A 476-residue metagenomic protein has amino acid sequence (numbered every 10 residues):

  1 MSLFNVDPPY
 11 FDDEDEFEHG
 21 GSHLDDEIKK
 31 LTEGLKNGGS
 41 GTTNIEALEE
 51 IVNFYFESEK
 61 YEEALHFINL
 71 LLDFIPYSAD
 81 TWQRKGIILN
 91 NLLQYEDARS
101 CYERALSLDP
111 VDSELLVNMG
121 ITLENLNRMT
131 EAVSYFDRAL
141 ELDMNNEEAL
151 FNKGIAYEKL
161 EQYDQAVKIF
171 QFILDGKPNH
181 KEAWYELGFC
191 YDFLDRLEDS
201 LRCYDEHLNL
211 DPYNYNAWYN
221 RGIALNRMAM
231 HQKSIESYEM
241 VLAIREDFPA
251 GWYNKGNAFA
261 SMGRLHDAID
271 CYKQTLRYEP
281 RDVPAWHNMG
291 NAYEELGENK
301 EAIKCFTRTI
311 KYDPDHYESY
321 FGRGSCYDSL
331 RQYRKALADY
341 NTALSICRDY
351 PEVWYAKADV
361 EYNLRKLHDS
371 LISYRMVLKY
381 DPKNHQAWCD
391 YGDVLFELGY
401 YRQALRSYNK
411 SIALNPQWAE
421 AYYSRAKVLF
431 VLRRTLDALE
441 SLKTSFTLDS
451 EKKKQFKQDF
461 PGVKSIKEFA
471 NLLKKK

Functional and structural regions predicted by a protein language model:
E46, D80, E114, E148 (+9 more regions): Start-of-helix register in tetratricopeptide repeats
L71, R104-A105, R138-A139, F172-I173 (+8 more regions): Canonical positions in the second alpha-helix
F74, L108-D109, L142, G176 (+8 more regions): Structural marker of alpha-solenoid helical repeat scaffolds
R84, N118, N152, E186 (+11 more regions): Canonical tetratricopeptide repeat
K427-K454: TPR/TPR-like (Sel1-like) alpha-helical repeat modules
